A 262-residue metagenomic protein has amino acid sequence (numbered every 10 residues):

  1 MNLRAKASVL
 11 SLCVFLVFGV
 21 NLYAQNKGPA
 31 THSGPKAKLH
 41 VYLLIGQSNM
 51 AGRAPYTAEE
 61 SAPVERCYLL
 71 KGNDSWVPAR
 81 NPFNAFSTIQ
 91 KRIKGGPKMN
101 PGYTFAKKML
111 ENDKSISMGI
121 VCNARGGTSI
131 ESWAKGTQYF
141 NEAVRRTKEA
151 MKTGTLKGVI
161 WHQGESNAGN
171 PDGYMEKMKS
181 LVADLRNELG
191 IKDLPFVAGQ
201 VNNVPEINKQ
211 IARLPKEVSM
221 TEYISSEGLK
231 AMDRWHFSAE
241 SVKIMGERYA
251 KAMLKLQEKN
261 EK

Functional and structural regions predicted by a protein language model:
M1-L10: Bacterial N-terminal signal peptides that target proteins for export
V9-G19: Bacterial N-terminal signal peptides
V20-A24: Sec/Tat signal peptide C-region and signal peptidase I cleavage site
Q25-K262: Cell-envelope and extracellular/periplasmic
